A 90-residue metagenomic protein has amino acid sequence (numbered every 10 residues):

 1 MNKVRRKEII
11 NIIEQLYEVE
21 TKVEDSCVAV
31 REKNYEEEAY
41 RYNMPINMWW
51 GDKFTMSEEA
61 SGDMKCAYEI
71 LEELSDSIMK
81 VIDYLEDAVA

Functional and structural regions predicted by a protein language model:
N2-A90: Long, low-complexity or tandemly repetitive, helically biased scaffold regions used for multimeric assembly/adhesion
